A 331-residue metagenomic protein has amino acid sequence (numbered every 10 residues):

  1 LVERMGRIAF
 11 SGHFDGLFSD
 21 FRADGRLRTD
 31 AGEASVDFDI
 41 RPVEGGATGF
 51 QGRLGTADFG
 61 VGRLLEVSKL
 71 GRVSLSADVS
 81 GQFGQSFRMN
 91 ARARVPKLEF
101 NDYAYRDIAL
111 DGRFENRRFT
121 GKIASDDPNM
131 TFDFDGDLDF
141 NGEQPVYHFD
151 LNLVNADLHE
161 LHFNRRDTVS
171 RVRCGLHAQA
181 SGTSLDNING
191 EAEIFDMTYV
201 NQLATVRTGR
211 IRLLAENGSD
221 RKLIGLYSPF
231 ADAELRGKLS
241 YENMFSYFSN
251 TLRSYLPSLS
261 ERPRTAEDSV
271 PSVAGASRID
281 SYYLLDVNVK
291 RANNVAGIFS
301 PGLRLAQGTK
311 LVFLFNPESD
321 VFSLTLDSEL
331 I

Functional and structural regions predicted by a protein language model:
L1-I331: Interface amphipathic segments
